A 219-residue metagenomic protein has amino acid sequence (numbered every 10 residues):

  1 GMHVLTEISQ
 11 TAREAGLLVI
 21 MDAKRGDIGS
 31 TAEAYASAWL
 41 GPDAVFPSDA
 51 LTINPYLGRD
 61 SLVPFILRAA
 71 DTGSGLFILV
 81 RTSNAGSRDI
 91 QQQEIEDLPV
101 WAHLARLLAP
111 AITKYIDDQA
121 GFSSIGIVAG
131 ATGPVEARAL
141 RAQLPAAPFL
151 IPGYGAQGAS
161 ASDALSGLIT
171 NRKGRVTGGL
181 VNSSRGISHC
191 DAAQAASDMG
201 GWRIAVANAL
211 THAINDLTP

Functional and structural regions predicted by a protein language model:
G1-A44, E136: N-terminal active-site wall of soluble small-molecule enzyme domains
G1-I8, Y35, W39, F65 (+6 more regions): A general structural detector for well-ordered alpha-helical segments in enzyme core domains, enriched
S9-R13, A70, A109-T113, A139-L144 (+2 more regions): Surface-exposed amphipathic alpha-helices with a cationic face
V19-A23, T52-I53, I78, A129 (+2 more regions): General beta-strand structural signal in soluble alpha/beta enzymes
A23-G126: Conserved anion-binding
T31-A32, V63-P64, R88-Q91, A137-L140 (+2 more regions): Short, well-ordered secondary-structure micro-motifs
I127, A131-N182, G186-C190: A C-terminal functional module that forms or caps the active site or interfaces directly with catalytic machinery
A161-T170, I187-P219: C-terminal helical cap(s) of enzyme catalytic domains, especially alpha/beta-barrels
